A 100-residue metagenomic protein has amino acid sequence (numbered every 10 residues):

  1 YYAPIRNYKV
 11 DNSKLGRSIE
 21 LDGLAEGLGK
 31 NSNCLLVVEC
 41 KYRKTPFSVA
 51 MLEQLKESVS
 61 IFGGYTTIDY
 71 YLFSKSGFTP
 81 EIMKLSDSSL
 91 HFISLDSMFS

Functional and structural regions predicted by a protein language model:
Y1-S100: A cross-kingdom feature that marks ATP-driven nucleic-acid transaction machinery
